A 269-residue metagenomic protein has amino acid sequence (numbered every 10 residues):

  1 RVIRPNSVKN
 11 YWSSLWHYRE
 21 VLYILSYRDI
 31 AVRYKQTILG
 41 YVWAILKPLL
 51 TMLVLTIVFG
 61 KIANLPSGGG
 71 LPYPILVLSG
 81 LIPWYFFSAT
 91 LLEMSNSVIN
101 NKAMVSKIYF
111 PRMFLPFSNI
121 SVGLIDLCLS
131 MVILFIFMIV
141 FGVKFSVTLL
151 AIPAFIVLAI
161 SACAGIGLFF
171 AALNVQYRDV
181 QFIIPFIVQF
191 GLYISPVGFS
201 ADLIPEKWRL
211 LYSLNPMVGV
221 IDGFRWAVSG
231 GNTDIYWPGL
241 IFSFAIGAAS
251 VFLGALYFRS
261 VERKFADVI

Functional and structural regions predicted by a protein language model:
R1-I269: Hydrophobic transmembrane alpha-helices and immediately adjacent juxtamembrane helices of multi-pass inner-membrane
